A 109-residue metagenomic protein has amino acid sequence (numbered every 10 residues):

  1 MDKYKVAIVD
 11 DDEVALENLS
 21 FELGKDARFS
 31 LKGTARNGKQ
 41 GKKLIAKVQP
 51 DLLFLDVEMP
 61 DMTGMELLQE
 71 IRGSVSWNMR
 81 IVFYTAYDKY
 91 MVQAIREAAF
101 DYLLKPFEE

Functional and structural regions predicted by a protein language model:
K3-V14, L19-L23: Conserved acidic segment of CheY-like receiver
V9-D10, A35, L53, T85: Conserved sequence signature across two-component system core domains
E22-D26, L44: Alpha-helical interaction/dimerization surfaces of two-component signaling modules
A27-L31, W77-M79: A generic structural motif
K32-K39: Conserved Asp/Asn-Gly motif in the active-site loop of CheY-like receiver
K42-E109: CheY-like receiver
